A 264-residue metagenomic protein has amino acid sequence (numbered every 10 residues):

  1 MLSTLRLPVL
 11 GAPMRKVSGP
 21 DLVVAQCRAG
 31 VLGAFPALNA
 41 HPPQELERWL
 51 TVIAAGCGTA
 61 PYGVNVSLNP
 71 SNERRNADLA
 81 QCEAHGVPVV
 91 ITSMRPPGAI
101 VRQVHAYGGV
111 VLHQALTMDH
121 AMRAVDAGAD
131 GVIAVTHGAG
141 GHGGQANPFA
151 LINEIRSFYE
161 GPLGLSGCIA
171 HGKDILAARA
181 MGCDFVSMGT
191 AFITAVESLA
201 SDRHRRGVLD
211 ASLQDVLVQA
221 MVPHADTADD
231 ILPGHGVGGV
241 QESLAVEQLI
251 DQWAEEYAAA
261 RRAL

Functional and structural regions predicted by a protein language model:
M1-P162: Active-site entrance/lid segments in N-terminal catalytic domains of soluble metabolic enzymes
Q114, G167-C168: Conserved acidic functional residues
Q145-G164, A170-L264: Conserved active-site-proximal phosphate/metal-binding subdomains
